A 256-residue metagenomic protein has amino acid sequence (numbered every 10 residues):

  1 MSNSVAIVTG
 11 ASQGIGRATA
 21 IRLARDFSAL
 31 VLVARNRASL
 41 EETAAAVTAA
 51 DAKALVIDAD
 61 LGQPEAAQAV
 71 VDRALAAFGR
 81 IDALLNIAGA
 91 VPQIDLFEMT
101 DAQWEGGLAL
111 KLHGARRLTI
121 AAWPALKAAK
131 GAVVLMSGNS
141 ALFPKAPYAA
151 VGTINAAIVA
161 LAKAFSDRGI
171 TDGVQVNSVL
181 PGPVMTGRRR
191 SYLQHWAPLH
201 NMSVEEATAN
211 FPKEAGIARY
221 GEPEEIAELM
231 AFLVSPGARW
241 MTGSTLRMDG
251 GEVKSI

Functional and structural regions predicted by a protein language model:
S12-Q13: Conserved glycine-rich cofactor-binding loop
F27-E42: Conserved glycine-rich Rossmann-like NAD(P)H-binding loop of the short-chain dehydrogenase/reductase
F78, R219-M248, V253-K254: C-terminal substrate-recognition "lid" of short-chain dehydrogenase/reductases
L85, I170, Q175, M241-G243: Short, small/polar-rich loop/turn modules that mediate ligand/substrate recognition or access, typified
D95-L96, Q103-L108, F211: Substrate-binding pocket helix/loop in short-chain dehydrogenase/reductase
P124, D167-R168, R239: Alpha-helical segment proximal to the catalytic Tyr-Lys
A132-T171, P183-V184: Catalytic loop of short-chain dehydrogenase/reductase
